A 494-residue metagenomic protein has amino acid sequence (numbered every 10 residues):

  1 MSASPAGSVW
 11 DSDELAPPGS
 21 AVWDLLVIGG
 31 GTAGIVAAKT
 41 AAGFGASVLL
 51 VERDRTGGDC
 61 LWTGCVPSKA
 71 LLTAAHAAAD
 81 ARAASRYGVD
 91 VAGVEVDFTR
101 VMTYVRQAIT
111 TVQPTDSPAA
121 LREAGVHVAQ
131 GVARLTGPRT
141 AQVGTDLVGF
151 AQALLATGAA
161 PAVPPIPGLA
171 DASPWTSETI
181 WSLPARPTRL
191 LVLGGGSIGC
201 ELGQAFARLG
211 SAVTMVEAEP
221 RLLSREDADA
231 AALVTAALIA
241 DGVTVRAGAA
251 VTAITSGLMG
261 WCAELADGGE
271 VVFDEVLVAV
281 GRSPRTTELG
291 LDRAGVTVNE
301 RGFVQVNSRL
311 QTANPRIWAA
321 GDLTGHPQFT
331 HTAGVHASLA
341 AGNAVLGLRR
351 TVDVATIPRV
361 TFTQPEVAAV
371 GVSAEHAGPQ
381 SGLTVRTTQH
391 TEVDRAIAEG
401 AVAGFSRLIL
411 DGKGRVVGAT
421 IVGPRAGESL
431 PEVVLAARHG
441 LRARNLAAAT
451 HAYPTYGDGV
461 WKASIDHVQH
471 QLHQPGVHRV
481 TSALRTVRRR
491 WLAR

Functional and structural regions predicted by a protein language model:
S2-W23, K39-A46, V51-R186, E219-L223 (+5 more regions): Glycine-rich flavin
P5-S12, C65, T157-A212, V216 (+3 more regions): Glycine-rich dinucleotide-binding loop and its adjacent helix/turn
A16-A33, R186-G196: Beta1/beta-strand and adjacent pyrophosphate-binding region of the FAD-binding site in flavoprotein oxidoreductases
L26-I28, A133, V148-G158, V192-L193 (+4 more regions): Short hydrophobic core segments
I28-A33, K39-D54, D59, V66 (+3 more regions): Flexible, glycine-rich terminal cap/loop adjacent to redox cofactors in electron-transfer oxidoreductases
G45, G210-A212, G242, G440: Glycine-centered short loops/turns at secondary-structure junctions
A170-R186, E270-L346, E432-A436, A447: FAD-site-proximal beta/loop scaffold in flavoenzymes
E226-L233, A320-H376, Y453-G476: A conserved FAD-binding loop/helix module that cradles the flavin
